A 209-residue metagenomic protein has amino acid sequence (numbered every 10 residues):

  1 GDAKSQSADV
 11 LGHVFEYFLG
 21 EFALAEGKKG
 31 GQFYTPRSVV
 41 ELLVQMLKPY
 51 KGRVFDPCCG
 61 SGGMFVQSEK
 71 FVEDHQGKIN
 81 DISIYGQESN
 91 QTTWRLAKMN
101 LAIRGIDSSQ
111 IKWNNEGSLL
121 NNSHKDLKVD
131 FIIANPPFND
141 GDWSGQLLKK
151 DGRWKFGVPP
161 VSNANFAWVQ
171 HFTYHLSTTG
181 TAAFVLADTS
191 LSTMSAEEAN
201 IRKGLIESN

Functional and structural regions predicted by a protein language model:
G1-A23, Q32: Long recognition/docking surfaces used for binding and targeting
A8-G12, E16, R37, E41 (+3 more regions): Non-catalytic, well-ordered alpha-helical scaffold segments
E21-L24, L148-R153: Gly-rich Lys/Arg/Thr-decorated short loops/hinges at beta-loop-alpha junctions or inter-strand turns that position
K29-A134, N139-W143, K150, L186-T189 (+1 more regions): Conserved S-adenosyl-L-methionine
Y50, L176-A182: Short glycine-dipeptide loop
S144-G145, W168: A short, conserved alpha-helix within the catalytic core of class I
G152-L176: Glycine-rich S-adenosyl-L-methionine
